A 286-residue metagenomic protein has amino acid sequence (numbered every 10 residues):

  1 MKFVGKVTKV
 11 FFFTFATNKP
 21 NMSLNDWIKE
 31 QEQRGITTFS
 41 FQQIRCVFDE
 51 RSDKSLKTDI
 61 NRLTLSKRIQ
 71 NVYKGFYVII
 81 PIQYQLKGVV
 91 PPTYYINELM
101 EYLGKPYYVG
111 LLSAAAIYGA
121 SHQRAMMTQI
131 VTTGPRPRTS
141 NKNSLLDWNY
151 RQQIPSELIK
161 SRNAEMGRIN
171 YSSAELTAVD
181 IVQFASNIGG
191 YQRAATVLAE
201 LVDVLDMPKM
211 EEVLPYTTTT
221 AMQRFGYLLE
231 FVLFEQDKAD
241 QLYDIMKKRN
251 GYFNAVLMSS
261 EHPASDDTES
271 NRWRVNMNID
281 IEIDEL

Functional and structural regions predicted by a protein language model:
M1-M22: Intrinsically disordered, low-complexity and often Lys/Arg-enriched segments
A16, P20-K105, D206-P208, E212-T218 (+2 more regions): Short beta-edge/loop segments at beta->alpha junctions of small alpha/beta modules that act as binding/recognition
F39-Q42, L56-I60, A116-Q123, N254-A264: Short N-terminal helix-initiation segments at or just after the protein's N-terminus
I44, A114, A178: A residue-level signal for conserved active-site and pocket-lining positions in enzyme catalytic cores
D49, G104, G119, Q123 (+2 more regions): Hydrophobic/aromatic-lined pockets within catalytic cores
N71-I82, V89-I154: Short gly/ser-rich loop at a beta-strand->alpha-helix junction or flexible surface loop bordering the NTP-binding
I159-L286: Hydrophobic alpha-helical interaction segments
